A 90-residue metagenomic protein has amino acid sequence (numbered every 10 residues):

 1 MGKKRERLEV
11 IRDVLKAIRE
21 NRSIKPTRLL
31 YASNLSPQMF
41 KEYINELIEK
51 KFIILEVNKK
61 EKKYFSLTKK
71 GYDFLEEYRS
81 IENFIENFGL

Functional and structural regions predicted by a protein language model:
M1-D13: Short alpha-helical segments that sit at the start of domains
D13, A17-N21: Short amphipathic alpha-helical elements of helix-turn-helix/winged-helix folds
S23-A32: Short acidic, hydrophobic short linear motifs in intrinsically disordered regions
N34-E49: Short amphipathic alpha-helical interaction segments
I48-N58: A short, conserved structural fragment
K60-E77: Basic, amphipathic "hinge/linker" alpha-helix immediately C-terminal to the N-terminal HTH DNA-binding motif
E76-L90: Amphipathic alpha-helical dimerization/coiled-coil segments that flank or bridge DNA-binding/regulatory modules
